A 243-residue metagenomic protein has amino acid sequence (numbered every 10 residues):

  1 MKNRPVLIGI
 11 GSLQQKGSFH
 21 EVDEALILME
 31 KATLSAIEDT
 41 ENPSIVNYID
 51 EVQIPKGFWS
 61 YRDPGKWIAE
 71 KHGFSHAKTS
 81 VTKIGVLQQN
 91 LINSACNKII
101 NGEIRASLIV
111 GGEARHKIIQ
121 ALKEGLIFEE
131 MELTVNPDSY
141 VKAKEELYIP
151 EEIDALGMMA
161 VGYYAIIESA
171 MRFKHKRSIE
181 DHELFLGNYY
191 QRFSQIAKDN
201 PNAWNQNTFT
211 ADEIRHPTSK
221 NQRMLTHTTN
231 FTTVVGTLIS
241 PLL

Functional and structural regions predicted by a protein language model:
M1-V81, N97-I104, L108-L243: Conserved "HGTGT" condensation-loop signature of ketosynthase/thiolase-family condensing enzymes that catalyze
Q89-N97: Conserved phosphate-binding catalytic cores of ATP/NTP-utilizing and phosphoryl-transfer enzymes
